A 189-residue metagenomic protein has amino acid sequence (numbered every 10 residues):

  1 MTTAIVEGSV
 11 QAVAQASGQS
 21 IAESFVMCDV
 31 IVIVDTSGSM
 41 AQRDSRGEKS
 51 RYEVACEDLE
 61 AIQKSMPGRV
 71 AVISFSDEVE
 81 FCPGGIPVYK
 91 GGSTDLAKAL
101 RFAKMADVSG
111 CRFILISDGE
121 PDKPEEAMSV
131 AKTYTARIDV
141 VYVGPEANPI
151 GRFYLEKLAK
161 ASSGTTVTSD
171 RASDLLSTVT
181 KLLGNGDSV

Functional and structural regions predicted by a protein language model:
M1-V32, T36-E48, S188-V189: Acidic, polar low-complexity linker/tail segments
Q11, K49, E53, K90-A97 (+1 more regions): Conserved phosphate-coordination/catalytic loops
V26-V30, G38-V70, V88-K90: …and closely analogous acidic/polar surface helices at protein-protein or active-site interfaces in A-domain-like
D29, R69-A71, R112, R137-D139: Residues at the starts of beta-strands that form the adenosine-phosphate
V34-S37, A55, V72, G110-M128 (+2 more regions): DG-centered beta-turn motif at the end of beta-strands
D44, A61-A106, P124-S129, G151-K157: Short beta-strand-loop
P87-T94, G119-A161, V167-S169, S177-T180: VWA/integrin I-like adhesion module and closely mimicked acidic/polar interface patches used
S173-S188: A charged, well-structured terminal subsegment
